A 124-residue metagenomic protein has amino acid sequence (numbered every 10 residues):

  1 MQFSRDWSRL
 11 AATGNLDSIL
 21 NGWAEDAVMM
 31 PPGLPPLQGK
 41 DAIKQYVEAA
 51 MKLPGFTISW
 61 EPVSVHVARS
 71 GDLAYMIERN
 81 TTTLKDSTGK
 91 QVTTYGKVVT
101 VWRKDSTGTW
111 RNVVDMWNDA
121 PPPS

Functional and structural regions predicted by a protein language model:
M1-N21, V28-S124: A beta-strand edge to alpha-helix "cap/lid" segment located at domain peripheries
